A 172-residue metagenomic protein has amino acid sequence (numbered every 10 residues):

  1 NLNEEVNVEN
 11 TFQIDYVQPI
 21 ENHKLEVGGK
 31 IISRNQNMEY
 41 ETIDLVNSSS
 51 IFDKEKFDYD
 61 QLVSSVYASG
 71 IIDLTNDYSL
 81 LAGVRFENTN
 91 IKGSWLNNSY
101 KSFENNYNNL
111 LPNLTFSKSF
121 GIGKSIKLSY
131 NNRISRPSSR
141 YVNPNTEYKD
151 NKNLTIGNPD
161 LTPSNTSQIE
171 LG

Functional and structural regions predicted by a protein language model:
N1, T42-S50, N97-F103, N143-K152: Flexible, surface-exposed loop regions and adjacent strand-edge segments of Gram-negative outer-membrane beta-barrel
N1-S94, S119, G123: Face-selective signature of the C-terminal outer-membrane beta-barrel domain
N3-E5, E55-Q61, I134-G172: Outer-membrane beta-barrel signature, preferentially recognizing the C-terminal barrel domain of Gram-negative
N7-Q13, Q61-Y67, Y107-N113, I156 (+1 more regions): Transmembrane beta-barrel architecture of outer-membrane proteins
N37, K92, S99-K101, S138: Residue-level signature of transmembrane alpha-helix interfaces in integral membrane proteins
W95, S125-L128, E170: A conserved cytosolic signaling coiled-coil/coupling helix that links sensory/transmembrane modules
T115-S117, I126-L128, I156: Beta-strand elements of repeat-based all-beta scaffolds
